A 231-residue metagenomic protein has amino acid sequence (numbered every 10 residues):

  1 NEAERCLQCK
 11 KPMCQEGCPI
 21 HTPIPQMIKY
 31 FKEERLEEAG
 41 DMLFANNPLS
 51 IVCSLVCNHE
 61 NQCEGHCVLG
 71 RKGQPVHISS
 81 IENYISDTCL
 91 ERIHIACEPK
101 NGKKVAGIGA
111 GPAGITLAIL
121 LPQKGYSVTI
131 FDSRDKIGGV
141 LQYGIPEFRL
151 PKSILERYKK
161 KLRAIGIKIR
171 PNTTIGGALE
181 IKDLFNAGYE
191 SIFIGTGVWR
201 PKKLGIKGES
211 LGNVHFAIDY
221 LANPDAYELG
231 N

Functional and structural regions predicted by a protein language model:
N1-A3, T22-L55, K72-E98, P224-D225: Ferredoxin-type iron-sulfur electron-transfer modules in oxidoreductases and energy-metabolism complexes
E4, K11, G107-F131, P171-I181 (+2 more regions): Rossmann-like dinucleotide/flavin-binding elements
C6-C9, C14, C18, C53 (+3 more regions): Short cysteine clusters
G40-N47, I81, V140-Y189: N-terminal Rossmann-like dinucleotide/flavin-binding domain of flavoprotein oxidoreductases that bind FAD/FMN
P48, G111-P112, K136: Residue-level detector of alpha-helix initiation sites
E82-P99, R157-T174, P201-N231: Glycine-rich dinucleotide-binding loop and its adjacent helix/turn
I108, Y189-G197: Short hydrophobic core segments
Y126-Q142: Glycine-rich FAD pyrophosphate-binding loop
